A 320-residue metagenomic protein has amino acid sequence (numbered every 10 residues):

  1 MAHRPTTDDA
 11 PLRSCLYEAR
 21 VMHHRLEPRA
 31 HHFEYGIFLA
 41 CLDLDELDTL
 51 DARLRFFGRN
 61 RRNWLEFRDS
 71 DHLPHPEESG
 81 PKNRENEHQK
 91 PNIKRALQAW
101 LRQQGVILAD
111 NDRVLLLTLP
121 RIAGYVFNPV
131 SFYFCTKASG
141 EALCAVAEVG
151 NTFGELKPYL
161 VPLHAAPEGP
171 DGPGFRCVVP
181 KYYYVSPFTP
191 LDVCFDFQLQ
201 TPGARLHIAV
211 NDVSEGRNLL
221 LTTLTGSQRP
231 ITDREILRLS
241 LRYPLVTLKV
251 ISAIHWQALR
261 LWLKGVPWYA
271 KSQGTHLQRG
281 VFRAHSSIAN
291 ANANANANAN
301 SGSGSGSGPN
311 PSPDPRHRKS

Functional and structural regions predicted by a protein language model:
A2-A291, G308-S320: Mature, function-bearing regions of proteins
A291-G304: Long, low-complexity Q/N-rich tracts
